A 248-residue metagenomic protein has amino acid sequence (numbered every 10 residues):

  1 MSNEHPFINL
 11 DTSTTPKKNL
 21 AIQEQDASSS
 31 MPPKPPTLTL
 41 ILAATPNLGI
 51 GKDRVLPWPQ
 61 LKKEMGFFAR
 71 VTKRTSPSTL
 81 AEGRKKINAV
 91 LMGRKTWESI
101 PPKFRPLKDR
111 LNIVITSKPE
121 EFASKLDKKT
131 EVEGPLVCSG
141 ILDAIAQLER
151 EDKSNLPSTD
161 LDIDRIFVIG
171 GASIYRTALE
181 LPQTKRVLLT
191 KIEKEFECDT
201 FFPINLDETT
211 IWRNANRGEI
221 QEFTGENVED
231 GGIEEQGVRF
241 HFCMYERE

Functional and structural regions predicted by a protein language model:
S2-E248: Enzymes that bind and transform nitrogen-containing heteroaromatic metabolites
